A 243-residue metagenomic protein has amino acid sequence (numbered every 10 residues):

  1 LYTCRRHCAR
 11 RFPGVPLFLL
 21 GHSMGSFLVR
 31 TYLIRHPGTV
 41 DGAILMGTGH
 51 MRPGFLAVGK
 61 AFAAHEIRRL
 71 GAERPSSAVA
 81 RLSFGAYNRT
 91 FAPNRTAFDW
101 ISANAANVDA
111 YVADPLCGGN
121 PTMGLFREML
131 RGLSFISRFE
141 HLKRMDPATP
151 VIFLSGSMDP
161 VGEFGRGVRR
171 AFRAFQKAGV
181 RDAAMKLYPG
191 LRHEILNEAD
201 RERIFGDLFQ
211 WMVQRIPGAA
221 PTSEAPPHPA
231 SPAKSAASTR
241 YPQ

Functional and structural regions predicted by a protein language model:
L1-V15: Conserved acidic catalytic loop of the alpha/beta-hydrolase fold
L20-G25, V29: Gly/Ala-rich beta-loop-alpha elbow adjacent to hydrolase catalytic centers
V29-L116: Alpha/beta-hydrolase-fold enzymes
C117, P121-K143: Active-site nucleophile elbow and catalytic-triad environment of alpha/beta-hydrolase enzymes
M145-V151, R181: Short, proline-enriched alpha-helix->beta-strand connector loops that line the catalytic pocket of alpha/beta-hydrolase
F153-S155: Short beta-strand/loop motif that positions the catalytic acidic residue of the alpha/beta-hydrolase fold
P160-R170: Conserved alpha/beta-hydrolase "acid-adjacent" motif
D182-A230, K234, R240-Q243: Catalytic active-site module of serine/aspartate enzymes centered on a nucleophile-bearing elbow/loop
